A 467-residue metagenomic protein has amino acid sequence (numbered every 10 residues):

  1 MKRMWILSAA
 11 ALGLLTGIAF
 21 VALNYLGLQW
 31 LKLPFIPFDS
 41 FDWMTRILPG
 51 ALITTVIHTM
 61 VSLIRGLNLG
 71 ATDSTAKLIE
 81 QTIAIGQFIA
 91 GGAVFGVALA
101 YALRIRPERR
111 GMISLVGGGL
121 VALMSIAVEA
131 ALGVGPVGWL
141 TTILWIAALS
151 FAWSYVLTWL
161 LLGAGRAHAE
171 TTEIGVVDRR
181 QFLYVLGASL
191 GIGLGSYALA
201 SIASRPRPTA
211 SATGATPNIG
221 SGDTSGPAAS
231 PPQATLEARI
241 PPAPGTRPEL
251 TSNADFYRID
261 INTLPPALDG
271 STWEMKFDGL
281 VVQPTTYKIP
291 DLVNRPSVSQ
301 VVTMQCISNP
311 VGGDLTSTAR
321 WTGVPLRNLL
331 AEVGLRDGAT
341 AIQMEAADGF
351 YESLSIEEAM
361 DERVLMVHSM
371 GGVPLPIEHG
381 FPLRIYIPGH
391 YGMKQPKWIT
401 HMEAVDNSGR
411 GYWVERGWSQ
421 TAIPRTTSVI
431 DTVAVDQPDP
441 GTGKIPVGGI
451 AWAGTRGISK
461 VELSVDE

Functional and structural regions predicted by a protein language model:
M1-W5, A9, F35, T72-A84 (+4 more regions): Membrane-helix interfacial "entry" motifs
S8-L33: N-terminal signal-anchor transmembrane alpha helix
P34, K77-T82, I89-G96, G133-G138 (+4 more regions): Structured, non-membrane catalytic/scaffold regions adjacent to prosthetic-group chemistry
I36-T72: Extracytosolic (periplasmic/ER-lumenal) interhelical loops and adjacent juxtamembrane/interface segments of multi-pass
T59-G91: Individual transmembrane alpha-helix segments
G96-V177: N-terminal secretory signal peptides
T171-L190: N-terminal secretory signal peptides and thylakoid transit peptides that target proteins across membranes
